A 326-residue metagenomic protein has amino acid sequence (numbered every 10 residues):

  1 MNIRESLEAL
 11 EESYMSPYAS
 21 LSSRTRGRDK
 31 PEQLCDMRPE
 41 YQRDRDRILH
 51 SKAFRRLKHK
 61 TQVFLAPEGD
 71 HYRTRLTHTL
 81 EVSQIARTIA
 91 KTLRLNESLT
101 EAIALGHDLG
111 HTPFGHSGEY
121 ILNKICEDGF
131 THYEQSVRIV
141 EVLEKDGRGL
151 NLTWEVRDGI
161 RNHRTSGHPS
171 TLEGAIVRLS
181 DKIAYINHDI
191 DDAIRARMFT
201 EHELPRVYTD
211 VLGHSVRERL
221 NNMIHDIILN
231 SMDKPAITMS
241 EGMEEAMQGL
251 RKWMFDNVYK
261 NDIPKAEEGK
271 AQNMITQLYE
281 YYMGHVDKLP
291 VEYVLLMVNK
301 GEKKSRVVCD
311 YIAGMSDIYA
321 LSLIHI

Functional and structural regions predicted by a protein language model:
N2-Q33, L49-R55, L80, Q84 (+3 more regions): Sequence-structural signature of the catalytic-core scaffold of metal-dependent phosphohydrolases that act on
D29-D36, E40-T77, R161: Active-site flanking loop/helix segments enriched in acidic
Q42, L93-G106, T153-G159, L172-I176 (+1 more regions): Alpha-helical scaffolds flanking conserved acidic
P67-L99: Alpha-helical phosphate/pyrophosphate-handling elements in metalloenzyme active cores
S215-D287: Internal helical hairpin/lid segments
V286-L295: A glycine-biased, small/acidic residue-tolerant capping/turn segment at secondary-structure junctions
C309-D317: C-terminal functional modules
I324-I326: Conserved small/polar residues in nucleotide/adenosyl-binding loops
